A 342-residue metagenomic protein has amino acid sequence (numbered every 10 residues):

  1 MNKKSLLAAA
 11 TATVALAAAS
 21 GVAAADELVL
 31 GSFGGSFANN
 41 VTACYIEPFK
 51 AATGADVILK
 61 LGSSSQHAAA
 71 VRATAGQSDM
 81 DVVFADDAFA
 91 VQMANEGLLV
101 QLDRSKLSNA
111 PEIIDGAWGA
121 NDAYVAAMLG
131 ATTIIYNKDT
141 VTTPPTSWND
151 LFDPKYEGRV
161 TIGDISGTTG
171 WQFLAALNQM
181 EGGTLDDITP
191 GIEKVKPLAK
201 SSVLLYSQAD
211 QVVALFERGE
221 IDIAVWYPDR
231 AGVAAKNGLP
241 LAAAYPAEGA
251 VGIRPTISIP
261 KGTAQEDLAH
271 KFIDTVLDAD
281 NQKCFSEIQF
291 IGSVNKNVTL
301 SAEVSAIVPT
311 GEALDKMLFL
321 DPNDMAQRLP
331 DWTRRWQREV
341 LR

Functional and structural regions predicted by a protein language model:
D26-V91: Early extracytoplasmic/lumenal segment of secretory-pathway proteins
G35-T42, D79-E217: Extracytoplasmic ligand-binding site segments that recognize negatively charged/polar headgroups
F89-Q92, E217-R218, D222-P240: A ligand-binding cleft/hinge motif common to bilobed small-molecule-binding domains
V100-S108, D122-Y124, F152, D222 (+2 more regions): Short beta-strand->loop
G130, E193-L198, L205-Y206, A235-K261 (+1 more regions): Periplasmic-binding protein-like
T133-T140, A176-Q179, I253-E266, I273-T275 (+1 more regions): A bilobed periplasmic-binding-protein/Venus flytrap-type ligand-binding module shared by bacterial periplasmic
P260-M317: Mature extracytoplasmic/periplasmic domains
A302-R342: Extracellular/periplasmic bilobal clamshell ligand-binding domains
